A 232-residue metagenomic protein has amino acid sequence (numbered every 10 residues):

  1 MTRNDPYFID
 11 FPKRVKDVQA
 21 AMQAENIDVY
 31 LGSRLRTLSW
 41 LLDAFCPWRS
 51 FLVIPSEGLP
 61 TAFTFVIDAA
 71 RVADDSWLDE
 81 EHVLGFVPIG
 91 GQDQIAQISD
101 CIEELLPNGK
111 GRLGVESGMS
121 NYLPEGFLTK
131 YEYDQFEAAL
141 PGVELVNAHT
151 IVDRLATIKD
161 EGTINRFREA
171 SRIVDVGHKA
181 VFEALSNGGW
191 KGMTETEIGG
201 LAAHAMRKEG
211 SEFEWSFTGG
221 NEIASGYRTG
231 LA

Functional and structural regions predicted by a protein language model:
M1-G177: A composition/biophysics-driven feature that prefers long, compositionally simple stretches
L38-S50, H149-D153, I158, G189-A232: Short catalytic-site patches enriched in acidic/histidine residues that coordinate or position cofactors/metals
S171-E183, T194-A203: Active-site pocket-lining segments that scaffold enzyme catalytic pockets across diverse folds
S186: Contiguous, non-catalytic segments that form substrate-binding/exosite surfaces or channel walls
